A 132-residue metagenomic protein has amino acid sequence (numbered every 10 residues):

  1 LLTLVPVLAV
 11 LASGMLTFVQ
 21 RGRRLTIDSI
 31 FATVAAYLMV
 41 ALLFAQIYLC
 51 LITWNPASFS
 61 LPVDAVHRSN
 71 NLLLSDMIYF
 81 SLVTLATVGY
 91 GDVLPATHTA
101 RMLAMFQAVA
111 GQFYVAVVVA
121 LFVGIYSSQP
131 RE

Functional and structural regions predicted by a protein language model:
L1-Y37: Alpha-helical transmembrane segments and their immediate interhelical/interface regions in integral membrane proteins
V5-P6, L11, V66-S69, L74-S75 (+1 more regions): Mixed-charge, polar/low-complexity N-terminal
A9-L16, V40, F44, T87 (+1 more regions): Alpha-helical transmembrane segments of polytopic integral membrane proteins, especially the permease/helical cores
L16-R24, L51-F59, V123-R131: Membrane-interfacial segments
F18-T26, N70, L94, H98: Juxtamembrane loop-helix boundary motifs flanking transmembrane segments in multi-pass membrane proteins
A35, V40-Y79: Outer-pore turret/helix-boundary of cation channels
N71-R131: Pore domain of cation channels
